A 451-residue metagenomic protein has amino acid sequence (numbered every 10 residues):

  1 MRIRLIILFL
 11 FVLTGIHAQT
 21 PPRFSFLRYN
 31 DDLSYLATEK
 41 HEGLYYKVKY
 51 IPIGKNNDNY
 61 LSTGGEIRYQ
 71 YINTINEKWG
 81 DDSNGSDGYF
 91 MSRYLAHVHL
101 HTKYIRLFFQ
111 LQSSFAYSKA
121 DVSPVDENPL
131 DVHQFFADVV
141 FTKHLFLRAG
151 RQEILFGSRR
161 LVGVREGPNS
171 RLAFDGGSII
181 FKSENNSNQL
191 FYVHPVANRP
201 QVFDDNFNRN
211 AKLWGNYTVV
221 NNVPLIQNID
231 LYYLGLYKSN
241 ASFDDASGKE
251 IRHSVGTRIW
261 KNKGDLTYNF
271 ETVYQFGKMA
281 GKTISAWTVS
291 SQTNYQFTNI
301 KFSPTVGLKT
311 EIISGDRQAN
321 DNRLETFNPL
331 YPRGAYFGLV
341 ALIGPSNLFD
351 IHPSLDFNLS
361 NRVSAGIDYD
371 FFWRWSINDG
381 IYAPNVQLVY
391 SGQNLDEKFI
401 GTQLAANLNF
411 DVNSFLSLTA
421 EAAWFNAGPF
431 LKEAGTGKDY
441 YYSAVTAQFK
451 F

Functional and structural regions predicted by a protein language model:
M1-T20: Bacterial Sec-dependent N-terminal signal peptides
H17-S86, V306, T310: N-terminal periplasmic/intermembrane-space "pro-region" immediately following the signal or transit peptide
T20-P22, Y46-T63, H99-I105, F141-L145 (+6 more regions): Short loop/turn motifs that connect adjacent beta-strands in outer-membrane beta-barrel proteins
T20-Y45, K282-Q393: Extracellular/periplasmic loop regions
P22-S25, Y35, G338, V363 (+3 more regions): Outer-membrane beta-barrel "beta-signal"
I67-I75, T102-Y104, L111-Y117, R151-L155 (+9 more regions): Transmembrane beta-strands of outer-membrane beta-barrel pores
I75-S92, H101-K143, R159-V164, Q275-A280 (+3 more regions): Surface-exposed loop and membrane-interface regions of Gram-negative outer-membrane beta-barrel proteins
F135, T142-L147, L161, R165-N320 (+2 more regions): Signature for the C-terminal beta-barrel architecture of outer-membrane proteins
